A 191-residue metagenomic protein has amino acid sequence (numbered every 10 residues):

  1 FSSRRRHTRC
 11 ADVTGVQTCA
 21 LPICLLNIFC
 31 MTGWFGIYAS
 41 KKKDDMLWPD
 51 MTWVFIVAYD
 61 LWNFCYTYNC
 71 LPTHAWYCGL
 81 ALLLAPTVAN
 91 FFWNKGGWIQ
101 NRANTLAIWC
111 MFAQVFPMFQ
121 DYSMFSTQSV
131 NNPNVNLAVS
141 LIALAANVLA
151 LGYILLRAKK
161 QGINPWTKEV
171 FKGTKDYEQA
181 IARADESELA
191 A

Functional and structural regions predicted by a protein language model:
F1-C19: Single conserved hydrophobic/aromatic residue that forms the stacking wall/gate of nucleotide- or nucleobase-binding
A11, W62-L71, M118-T127: Juxtamembrane "helix-exit" motif on the non-cytosolic side of transmembrane helices
Q17-L25, A75-L80: Structural signature of hydrophobic alpha-helical transmembrane segments
L26-I37: Membrane-water interface of transmembrane alpha-helices
G36-L61, I99-I108: Cytoplasm-facing juxtamembrane segments at the starts of transmembrane helices in multi-pass membrane proteins
I37-K41, L61-C70, F91-K95: Transmembrane helix-loop junctions in multi-pass membrane proteins
L47-L82: Transmembrane alpha-helix entry/boundary detector in multi-pass membrane proteins
C78-E188: C-terminal transmembrane-bundle signature of multipass membrane proteins, characterized by strong activation on
